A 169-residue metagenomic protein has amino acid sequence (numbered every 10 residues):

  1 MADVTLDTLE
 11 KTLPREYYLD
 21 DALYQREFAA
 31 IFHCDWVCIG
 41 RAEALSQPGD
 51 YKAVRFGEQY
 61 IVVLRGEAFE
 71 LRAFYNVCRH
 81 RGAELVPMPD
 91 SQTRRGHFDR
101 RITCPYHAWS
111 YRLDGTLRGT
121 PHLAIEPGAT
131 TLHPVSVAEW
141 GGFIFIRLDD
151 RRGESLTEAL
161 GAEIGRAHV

Functional and structural regions predicted by a protein language model:
M1-R15: Short, contiguous pre-domain boundary segments
E10-K11, Y17, Q25, A44 (+2 more regions): Short linear sequence motifs
R15-E16, R151: A general boundary/transition motif marking the beginning of the first structured unit of a protein
Y17-G57, I61-V62: Non-catalytic accessory segments flanking enzyme active sites
L45-D150, E154, E158-G161: Rieske [2Fe-2S] iron-sulfur-binding domain
E163-G165: Short, compositionally biased segments
A167-V169: Conserved small/polar residues in nucleotide/adenosyl-binding loops
